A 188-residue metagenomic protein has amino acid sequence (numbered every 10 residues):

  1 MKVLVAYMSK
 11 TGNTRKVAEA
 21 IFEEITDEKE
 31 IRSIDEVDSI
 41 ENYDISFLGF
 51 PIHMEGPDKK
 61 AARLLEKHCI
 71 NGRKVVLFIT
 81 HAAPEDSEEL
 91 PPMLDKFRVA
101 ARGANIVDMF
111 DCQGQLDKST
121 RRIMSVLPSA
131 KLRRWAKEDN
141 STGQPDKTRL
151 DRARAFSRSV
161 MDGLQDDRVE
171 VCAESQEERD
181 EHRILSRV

Functional and structural regions predicted by a protein language model:
M1-K2, V75: Short, surface-exposed connector motifs at secondary-structure boundaries
K2-T26: N-terminal beta1-alpha1 ligand-phosphate binding loop
L4, R15, R32, F156-S159: A generic structural signal for ordered secondary structure
V5, E41, I45-L48: Short non-domain terminal segments
E23-E30, I45-V188: FMN-binding flavodoxin-like domain, especially the glycine-rich phosphate-binding loop
E30-N42: Short acidic low-complexity segments
